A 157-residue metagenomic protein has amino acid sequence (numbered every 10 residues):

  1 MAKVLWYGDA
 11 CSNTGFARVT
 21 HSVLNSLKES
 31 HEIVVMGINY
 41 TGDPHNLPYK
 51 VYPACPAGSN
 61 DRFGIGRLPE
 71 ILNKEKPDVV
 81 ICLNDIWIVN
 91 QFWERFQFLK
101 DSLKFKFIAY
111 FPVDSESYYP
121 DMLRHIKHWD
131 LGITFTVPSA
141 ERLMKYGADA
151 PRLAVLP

Functional and structural regions predicted by a protein language model:
M1-G42, E75: N-terminal subdomain of nucleotide-sugar transferases
T41-P53: N-terminal beta-loop-helix "entrance" segment that forms/cooperates in small-molecule cofactor or anionic ligand
C55-V79: An amphipathic, basic-hydrophobic alpha-helix
D78-I81, K106, L131: Structural motif
C82-I88: Short His-centered aromatic/hydrophobic patch
L83, F107-V113: Short beta-strand elements of ligand-binding domains
D101, A109, Y119-I133: A conserved, positively charged/aromatic
D130-P157: Donor nucleotide-sugar binding/catalytic pocket of nucleotide-sugar-dependent glycosyltransferases
